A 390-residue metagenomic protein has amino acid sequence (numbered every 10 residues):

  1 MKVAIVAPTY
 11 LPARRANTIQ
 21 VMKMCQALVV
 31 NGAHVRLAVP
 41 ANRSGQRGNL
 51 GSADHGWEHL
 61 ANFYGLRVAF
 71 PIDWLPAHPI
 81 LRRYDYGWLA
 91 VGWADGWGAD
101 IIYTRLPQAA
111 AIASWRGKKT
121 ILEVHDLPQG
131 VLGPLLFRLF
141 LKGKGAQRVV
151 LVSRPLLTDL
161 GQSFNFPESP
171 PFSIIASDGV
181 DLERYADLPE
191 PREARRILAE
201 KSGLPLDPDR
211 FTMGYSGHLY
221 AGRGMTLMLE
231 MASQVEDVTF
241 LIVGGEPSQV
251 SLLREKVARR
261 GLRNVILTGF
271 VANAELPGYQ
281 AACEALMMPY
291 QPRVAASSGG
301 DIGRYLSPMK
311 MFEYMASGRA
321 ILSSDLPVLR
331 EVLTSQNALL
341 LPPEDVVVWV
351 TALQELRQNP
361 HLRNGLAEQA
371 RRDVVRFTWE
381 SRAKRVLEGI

Functional and structural regions predicted by a protein language model:
A4-V6, V150, P205-R223, L229-A232 (+1 more regions): Conserved donor-binding/catalytic core segment of Leloir-type glycosyltransferases
A7-R15, A27-D85, W93, L156-L157 (+2 more regions): N-terminal strand-loop element at the rim of the active site of nucleotide-sugar-dependent glycosyltransferases
V39, Q129, K144-I197, L267: Donor nucleotide-sugar binding/catalytic pocket of nucleotide-sugar-dependent glycosyltransferases
L50-E58, A186-P205: A short helix/loop element that forms part of the nucleotide-sugar donor recognition site in Leloir-type
R210, S251-Q280, A285, A295: Nucleotide-activated donor-binding/catalytic signature segment of Leloir-type glycosyltransferases, i.e., the conserved
A221-R223, A272-Y279, L286-A316, S323-E331: Nucleotide-sugar-dependent
P308, S335, L339-V346, E355-P360: Conserved acidic donor-binding segment of nucleotide-sugar-dependent glycosyltransferases
E355, L362-R376: A short, well-ordered alpha-helix in the C-terminal region of glycosyltransferases
